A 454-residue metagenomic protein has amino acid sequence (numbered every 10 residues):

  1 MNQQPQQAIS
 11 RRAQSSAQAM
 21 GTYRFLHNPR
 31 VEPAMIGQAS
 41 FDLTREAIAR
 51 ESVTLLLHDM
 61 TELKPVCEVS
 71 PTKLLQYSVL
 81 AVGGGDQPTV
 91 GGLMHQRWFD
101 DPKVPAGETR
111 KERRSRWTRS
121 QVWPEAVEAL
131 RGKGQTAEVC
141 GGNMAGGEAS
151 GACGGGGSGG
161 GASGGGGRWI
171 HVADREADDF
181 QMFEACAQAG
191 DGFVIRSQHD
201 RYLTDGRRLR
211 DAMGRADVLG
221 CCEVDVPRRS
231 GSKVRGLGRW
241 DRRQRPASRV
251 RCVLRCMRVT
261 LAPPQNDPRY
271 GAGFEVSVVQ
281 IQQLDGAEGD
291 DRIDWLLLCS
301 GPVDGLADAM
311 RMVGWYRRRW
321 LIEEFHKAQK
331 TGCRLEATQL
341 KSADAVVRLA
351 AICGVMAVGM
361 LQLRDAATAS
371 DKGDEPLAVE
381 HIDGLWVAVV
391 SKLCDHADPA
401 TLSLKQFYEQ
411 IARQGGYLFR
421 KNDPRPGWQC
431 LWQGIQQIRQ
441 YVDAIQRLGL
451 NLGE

Functional and structural regions predicted by a protein language model:
M1-T61, P65-L75, L80-G147, G151-E454: Single, function-defining residue in the core of a domain
